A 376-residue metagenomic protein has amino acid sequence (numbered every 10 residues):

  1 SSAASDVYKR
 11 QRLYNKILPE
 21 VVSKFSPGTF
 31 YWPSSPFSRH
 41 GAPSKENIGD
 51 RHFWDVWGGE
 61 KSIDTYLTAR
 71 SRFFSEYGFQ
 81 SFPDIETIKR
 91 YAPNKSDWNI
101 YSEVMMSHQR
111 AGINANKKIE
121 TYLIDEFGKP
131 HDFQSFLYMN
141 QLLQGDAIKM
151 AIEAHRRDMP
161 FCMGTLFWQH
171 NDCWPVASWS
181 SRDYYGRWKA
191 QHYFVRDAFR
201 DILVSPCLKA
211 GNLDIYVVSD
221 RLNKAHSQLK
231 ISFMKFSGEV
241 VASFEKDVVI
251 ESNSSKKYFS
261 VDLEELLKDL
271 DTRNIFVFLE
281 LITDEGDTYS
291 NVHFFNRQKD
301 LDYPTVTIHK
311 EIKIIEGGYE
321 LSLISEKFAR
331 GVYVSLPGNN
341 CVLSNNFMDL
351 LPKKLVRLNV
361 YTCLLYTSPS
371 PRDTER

Functional and structural regions predicted by a protein language model:
S1-A4, Y8, Y366-R376: Single conserved hydrophobic/aromatic residue that forms the stacking wall/gate of nucleotide- or nucleobase-binding
S2-S38: Active-site neighborhood of glycoside hydrolase catalytic domains
V22-S23, P33-S35, D55-N223: Substrate-binding clefts and catalytic carboxylate motifs of secreted carbohydrate-active enzymes
L213-V249, Y258, F276-F278, A329-P337: Beta-strand-rich binding/interaction modules
I215-D220, L321-S325, V360: Aromatic/hydrophobic beta-strand junction motif of beta-rich domains
E239-L270, N340-L364: Intrinsically disordered, low-complexity Pro/Gly/Ser/Thr-rich segments with frequent PxxP/GP/PP motifs and embedded
E264-D302, L364-S368: Terminal connector regions
T307-M348: C-terminal accessory/binding modules appended to enzymatic or scaffolding proteins
